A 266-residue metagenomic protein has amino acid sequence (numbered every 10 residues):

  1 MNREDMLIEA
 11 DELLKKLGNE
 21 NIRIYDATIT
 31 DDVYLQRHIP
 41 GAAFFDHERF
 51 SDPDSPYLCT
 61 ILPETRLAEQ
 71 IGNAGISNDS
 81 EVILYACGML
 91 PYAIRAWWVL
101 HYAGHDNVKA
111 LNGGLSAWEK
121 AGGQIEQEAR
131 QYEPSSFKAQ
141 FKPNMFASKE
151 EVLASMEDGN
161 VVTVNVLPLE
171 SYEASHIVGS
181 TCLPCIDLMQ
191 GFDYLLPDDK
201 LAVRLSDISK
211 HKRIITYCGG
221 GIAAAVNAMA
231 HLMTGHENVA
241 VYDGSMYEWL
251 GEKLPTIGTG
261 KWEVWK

Functional and structural regions predicted by a protein language model:
M1-V162, V166-K266: Rhodanese-like catalytic fold shared by cysteine-dependent sulfurtransferases and DSP/PTP-type phosphatases
